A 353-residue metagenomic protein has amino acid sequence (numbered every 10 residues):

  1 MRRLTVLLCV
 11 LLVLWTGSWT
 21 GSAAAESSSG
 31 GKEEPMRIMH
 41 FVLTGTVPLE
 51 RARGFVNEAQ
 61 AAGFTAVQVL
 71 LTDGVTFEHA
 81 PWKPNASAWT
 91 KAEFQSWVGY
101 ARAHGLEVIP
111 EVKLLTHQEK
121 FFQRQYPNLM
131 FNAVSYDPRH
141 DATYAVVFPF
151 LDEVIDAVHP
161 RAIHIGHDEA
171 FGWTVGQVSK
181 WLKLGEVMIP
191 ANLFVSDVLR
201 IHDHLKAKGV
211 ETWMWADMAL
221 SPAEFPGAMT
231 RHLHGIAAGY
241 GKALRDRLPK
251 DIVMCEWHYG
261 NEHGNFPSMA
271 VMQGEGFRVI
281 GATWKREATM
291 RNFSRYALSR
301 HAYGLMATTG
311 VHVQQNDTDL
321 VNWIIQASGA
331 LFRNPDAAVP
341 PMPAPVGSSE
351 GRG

Functional and structural regions predicted by a protein language model:
M1-L4: Positively charged n-region of N-terminal signal peptides that target proteins for export
L7-S18: Bacterial N-terminal signal peptides
S18-S27: Signal peptide processing junction and immediate N-terminal pro/mature segment of secreted/exported proteins
S28-S29, R352: Intrinsically disordered, low-complexity regions enriched in glycine and serine
G30-T44: An acidic-aromatic substrate-binding cleft motif
H40-A238, R245-L248, I252: Aromatic-lined carbohydrate-binding surfaces of glycoside hydrolases
T65, K183-P335: Catalytic-core regions of glycoside hydrolase
L331-G353: Carbohydrate-binding surfaces of carbohydrate-active enzymes
